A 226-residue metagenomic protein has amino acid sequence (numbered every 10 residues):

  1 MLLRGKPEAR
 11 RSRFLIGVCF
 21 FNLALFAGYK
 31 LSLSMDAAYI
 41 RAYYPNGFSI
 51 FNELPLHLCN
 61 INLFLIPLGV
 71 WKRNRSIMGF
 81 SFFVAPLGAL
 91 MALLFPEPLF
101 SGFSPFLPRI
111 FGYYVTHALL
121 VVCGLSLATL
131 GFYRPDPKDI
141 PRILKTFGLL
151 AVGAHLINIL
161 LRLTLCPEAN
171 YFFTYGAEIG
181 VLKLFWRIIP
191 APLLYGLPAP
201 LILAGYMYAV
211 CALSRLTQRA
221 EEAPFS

Functional and structural regions predicted by a protein language model:
L2-A9, Y133-P135, A209-F225: Membrane-interface capping segments at transmembrane-helix boundaries
L3-L15, W71-G79, L130-P141: Membrane-interface helix-boundary motifs at transmembrane edges
N22-L31, A85-E97, F147-I159: Aromatic-anchored segments of alpha-helical transmembrane domains
K30-A42, L94-P105: Juxtamembrane "helix-exit" motif on the non-cytosolic side of transmembrane helices
P45-C59, F82: Structural signature of hydrophobic alpha-helical transmembrane segments
L54-L58, I110-V122: Membrane-interface loop-to-helix entry segments
L65-I66, L119-K138: Alpha-helical transmembrane segments in multipass membrane proteins, preferentially the mid-helix core
I143-L144, G148-L149, L161-M207: Membrane-interface transmembrane-helix boundary segments in multi-pass integral membrane proteins
